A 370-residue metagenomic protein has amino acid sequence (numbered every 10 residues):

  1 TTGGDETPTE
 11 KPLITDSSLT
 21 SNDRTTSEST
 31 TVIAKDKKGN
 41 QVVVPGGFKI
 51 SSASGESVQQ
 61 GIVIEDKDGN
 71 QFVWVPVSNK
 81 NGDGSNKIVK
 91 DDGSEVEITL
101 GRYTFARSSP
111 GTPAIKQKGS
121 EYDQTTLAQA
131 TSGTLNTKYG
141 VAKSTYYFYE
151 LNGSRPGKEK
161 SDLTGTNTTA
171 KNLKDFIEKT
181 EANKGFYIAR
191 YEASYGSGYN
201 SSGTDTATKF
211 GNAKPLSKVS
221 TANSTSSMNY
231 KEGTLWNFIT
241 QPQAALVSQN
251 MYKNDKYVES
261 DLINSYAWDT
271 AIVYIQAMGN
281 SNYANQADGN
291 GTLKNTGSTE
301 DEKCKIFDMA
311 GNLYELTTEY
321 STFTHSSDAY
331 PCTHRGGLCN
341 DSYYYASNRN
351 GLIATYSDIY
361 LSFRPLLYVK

Functional and structural regions predicted by a protein language model:
T1-T9: Ser/Thr/Gly/Pro-rich low-complexity, disordered linker/stalk segments of secreted and cell-surface proteins
P8-D91, S260: GGW-centered surface loops in extracellular recognition modules
K67-G69, L100, S108-D308: Short aromatic-cysteine micro-motif
V73, G93-E95, K174: Hydrophobic structural segments
S78-I88, E192-Y195, T318-T322, C339-N340 (+1 more regions): Acidic glycine-/aspartate-rich tracts in secreted/extracellular proteins
N81-T99, Y195-S201, D341-Y345: Short, solvent-exposed loop/turn elements at domain surfaces
F238-L246, Y252, V258-E259, I263 (+1 more regions): Disulfide-stabilized, aromatic/cysteine-rich ligand-recognition loop
Y314-E315: Generic structural signal for well-ordered beta-strand positions
